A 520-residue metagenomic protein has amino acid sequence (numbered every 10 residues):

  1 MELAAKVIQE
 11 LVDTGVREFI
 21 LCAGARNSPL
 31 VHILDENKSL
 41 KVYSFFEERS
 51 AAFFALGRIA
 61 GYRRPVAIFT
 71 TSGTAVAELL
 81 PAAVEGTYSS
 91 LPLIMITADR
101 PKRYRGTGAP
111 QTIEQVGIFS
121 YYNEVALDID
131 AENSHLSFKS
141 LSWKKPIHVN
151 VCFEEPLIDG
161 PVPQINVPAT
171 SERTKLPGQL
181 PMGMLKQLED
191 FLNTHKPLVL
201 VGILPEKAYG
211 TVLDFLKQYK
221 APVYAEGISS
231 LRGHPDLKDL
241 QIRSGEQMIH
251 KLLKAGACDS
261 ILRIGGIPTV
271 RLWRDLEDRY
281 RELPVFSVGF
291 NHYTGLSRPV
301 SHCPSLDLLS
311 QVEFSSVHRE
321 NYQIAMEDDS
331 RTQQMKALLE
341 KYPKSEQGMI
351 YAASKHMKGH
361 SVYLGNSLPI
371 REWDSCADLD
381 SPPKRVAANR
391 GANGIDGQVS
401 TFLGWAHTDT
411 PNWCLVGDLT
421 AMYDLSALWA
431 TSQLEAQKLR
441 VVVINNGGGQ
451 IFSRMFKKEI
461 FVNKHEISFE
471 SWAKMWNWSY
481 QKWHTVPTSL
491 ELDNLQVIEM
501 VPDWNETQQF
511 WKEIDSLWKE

Functional and structural regions predicted by a protein language model:
A4-G15, C22-R26, L30-L34, D328-D409: Active-site diphosphate/adenylate-binding microenvironment
A5-V16, R58-R63, F138-W143, M184-P197 (+4 more regions): Glycine-rich phosphate/diphosphate-binding loops that line cofactor/substrate pockets in enzymes
P29-K102, A257-S260, T269, I370-G447: Thiamine diphosphate
N37, Y122, S140-T194, L309: Conformationally flexible catalytic loops at phosphate/diphosphate-handling active centers
S72, E78, V201-V288, S381-P411 (+3 more regions): Glycine-rich, anion-gripping cofactor-binding loops and their flanking helix/strand elements in enzyme active sites
G86, I96-F138, A225-D328, T431 (+1 more regions): Glycine-rich, acidic loop regions that bind phosphate or pyrophosphate groups
I96, R103-V116, S120, A377-E520: Thiamine diphosphate
D275-L368, N477-E520: Phosphate/pyrophosphate-binding active-site segments
